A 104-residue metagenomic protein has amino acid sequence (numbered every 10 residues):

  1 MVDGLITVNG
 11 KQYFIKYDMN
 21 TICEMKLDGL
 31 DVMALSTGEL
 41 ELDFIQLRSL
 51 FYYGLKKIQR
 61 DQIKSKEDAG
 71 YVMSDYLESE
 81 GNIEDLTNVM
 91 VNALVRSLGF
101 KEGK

Functional and structural regions predicted by a protein language model:
M1-Q12, C23, L27-L42, Q62-K104: Charged interaction scaffolds used for protein-protein
K16-Y17: Short linear motifs in exposed loops
N20: N-terminal glycine-rich flavin-associated loop
Q46-K57, N92: Short, hydrophobic/amphipathic alpha-helical patches that form generic packing surfaces within helical domains
